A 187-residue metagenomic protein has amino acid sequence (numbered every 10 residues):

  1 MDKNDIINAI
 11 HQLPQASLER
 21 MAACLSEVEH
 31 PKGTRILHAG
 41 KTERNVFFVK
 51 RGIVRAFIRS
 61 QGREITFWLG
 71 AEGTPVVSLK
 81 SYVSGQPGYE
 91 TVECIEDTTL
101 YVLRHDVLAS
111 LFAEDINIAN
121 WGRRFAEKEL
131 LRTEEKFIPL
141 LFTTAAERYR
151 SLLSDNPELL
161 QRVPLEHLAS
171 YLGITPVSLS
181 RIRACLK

Functional and structural regions predicted by a protein language model:
M1-E27, S81: Cyclic nucleotide-binding regulatory module and flanking cytosolic helices
S26, I53-I58, T74-P75, T99-L100: Short beta-strand segments in beta-sandwich/barrel cores
G33, R44-R55, E72-G73: Glycine- and acidic-residue-biased ligand/ion/polar-headgroup-sensing regions
I36-K41: Short phosphate-coordinating micro-motif centered on Lys-Gly-acidic
I65-R124: Cyclic-nucleotide recognition modules
F112-D115, T133, D155-L160: Basic, amphipathic alpha-helical hairpins
T143-K187: Phosphate-/nucleic-acid-contacting segments
